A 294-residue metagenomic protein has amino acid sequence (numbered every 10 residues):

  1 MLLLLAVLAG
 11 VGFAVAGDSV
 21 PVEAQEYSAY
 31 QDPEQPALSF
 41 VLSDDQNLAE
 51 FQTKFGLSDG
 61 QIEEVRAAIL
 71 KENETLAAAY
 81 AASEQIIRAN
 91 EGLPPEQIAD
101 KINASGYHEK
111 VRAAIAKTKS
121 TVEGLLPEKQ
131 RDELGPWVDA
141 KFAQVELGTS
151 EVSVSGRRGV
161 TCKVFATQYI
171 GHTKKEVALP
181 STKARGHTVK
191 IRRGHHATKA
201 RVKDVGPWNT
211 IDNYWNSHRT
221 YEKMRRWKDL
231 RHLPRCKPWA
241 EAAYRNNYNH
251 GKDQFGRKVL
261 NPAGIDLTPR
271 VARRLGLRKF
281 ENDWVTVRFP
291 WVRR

Functional and structural regions predicted by a protein language model:
M1-G12: Bacterial N-terminal signal peptides
A6-V7, E63, R193: N-terminal hydrophobic alpha-helix used for membrane targeting or insertion
G10, E63, L134, T210-N213 (+1 more regions): Residues in flexible loops and secondary-structure boundaries
V11, A16-D18, Q168: Short stretches within intrinsically disordered, low-complexity N-terminal or propeptide regions
G17-S155: Charge-rich (acidic/polar
A24, G148-R294: Secreted/periplasmic proteins
